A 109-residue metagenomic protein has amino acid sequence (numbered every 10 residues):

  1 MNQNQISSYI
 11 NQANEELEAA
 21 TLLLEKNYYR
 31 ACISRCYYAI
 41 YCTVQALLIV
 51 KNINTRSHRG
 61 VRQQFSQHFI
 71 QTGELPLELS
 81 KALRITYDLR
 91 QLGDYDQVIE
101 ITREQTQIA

Functional and structural regions predicted by a protein language model:
M1-A109: Terminal alpha-helical segments
